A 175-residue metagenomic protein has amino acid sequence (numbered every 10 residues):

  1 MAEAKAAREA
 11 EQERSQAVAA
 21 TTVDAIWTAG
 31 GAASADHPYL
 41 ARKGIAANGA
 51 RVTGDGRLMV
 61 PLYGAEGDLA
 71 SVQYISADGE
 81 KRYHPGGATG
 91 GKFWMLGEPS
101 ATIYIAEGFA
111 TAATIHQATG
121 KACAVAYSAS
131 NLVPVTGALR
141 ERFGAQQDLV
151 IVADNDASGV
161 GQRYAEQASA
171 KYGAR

Functional and structural regions predicted by a protein language model:
M1-M59: TOPRIM metal-binding catalytic domain and adjacent DNA-binding surface shared by DnaG-type primases
R57-A145: Phosphate-handling DNA/RNA-contact segment within nucleic-acid enzymes
A110-A112, D156, Y164-A165: Acidic, divalent-metal-coordinating active-site segment for phosphoryl/phosphodiester hydrolysis, typified by short
K121-A122, G144-Q146, Q167-R175: Structural alpha-beta junctions
S130, D156-S158: Short acidic, S/G/P-rich loop/turn micro-motifs used as interaction or catalytic elements
L139, V160-Y172: Short, aromatic/basic amphipathic alpha-helical patches
Q146-D156: Acidic beta-strand-to-loop metal/phosphate-binding motif
